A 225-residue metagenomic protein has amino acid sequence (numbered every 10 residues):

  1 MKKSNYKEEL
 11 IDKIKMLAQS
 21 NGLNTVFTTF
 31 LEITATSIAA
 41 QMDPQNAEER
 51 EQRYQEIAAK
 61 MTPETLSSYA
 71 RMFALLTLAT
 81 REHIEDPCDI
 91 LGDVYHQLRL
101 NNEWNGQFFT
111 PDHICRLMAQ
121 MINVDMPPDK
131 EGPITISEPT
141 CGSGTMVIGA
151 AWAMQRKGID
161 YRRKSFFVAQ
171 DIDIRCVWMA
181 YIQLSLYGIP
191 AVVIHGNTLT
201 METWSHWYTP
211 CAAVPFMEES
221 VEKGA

Functional and structural regions predicted by a protein language model:
K2-G158: Class I S-adenosyl-L-methionine
D112-A212: Conserved S-adenosyl-L-methionine
S205-A225: SAM/dcSAM-binding transferase cores
